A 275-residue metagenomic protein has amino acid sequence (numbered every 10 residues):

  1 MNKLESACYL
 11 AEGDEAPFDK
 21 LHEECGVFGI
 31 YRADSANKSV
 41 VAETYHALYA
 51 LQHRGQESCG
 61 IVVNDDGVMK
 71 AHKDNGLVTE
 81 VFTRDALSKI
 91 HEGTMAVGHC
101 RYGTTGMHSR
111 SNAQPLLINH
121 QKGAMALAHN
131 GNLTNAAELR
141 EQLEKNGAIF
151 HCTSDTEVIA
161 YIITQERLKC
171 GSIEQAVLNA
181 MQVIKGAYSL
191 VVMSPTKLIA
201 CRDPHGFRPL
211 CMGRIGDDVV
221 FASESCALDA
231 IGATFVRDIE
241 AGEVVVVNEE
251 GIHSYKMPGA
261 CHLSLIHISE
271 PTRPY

Functional and structural regions predicted by a protein language model:
N2-C170, M193, C201-A222, S254-I266: N-terminus-centric sequence/structural signature that marks the extreme N-terminus and adjacent "lid/interface" module
H22, A187-Y188, F207, A241-G242: Active-site lining segments that contact anionic ligands and/or coordinate catalytic metals
Y45, R110, I184-K185, I239: Residues that act as N-cap/strand-start positions at coil-to-secondary-structure junctions
A47, N112, V177, I231-T234: Short beta-alpha junctions and helix-cap segments that line functional grooves
C170-S194: Phosphate-interacting basic helix/loop segments used at nucleotide- and nucleic-acid interfaces
V220-A222, C226-M257: Active-site-adjacent helix-turn-beta-strand microarchitecture at beta-sheet edges that either contains or buttresses
I266-Y275: Single conserved hydrophobic/aromatic residue that forms the stacking wall/gate of nucleotide- or nucleobase-binding
